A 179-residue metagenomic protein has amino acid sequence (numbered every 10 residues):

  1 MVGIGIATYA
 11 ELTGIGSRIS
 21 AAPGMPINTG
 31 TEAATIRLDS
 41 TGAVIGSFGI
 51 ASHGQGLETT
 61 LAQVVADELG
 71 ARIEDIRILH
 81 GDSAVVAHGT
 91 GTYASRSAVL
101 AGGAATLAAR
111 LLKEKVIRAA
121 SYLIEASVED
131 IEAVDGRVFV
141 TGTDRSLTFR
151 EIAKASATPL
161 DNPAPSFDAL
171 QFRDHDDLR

Functional and structural regions predicted by a protein language model:
M1-I45, I50-E68, G81-R179: Cofactor-centric catalytic regions
L69-I73: Phosphate-handling active-site elements
